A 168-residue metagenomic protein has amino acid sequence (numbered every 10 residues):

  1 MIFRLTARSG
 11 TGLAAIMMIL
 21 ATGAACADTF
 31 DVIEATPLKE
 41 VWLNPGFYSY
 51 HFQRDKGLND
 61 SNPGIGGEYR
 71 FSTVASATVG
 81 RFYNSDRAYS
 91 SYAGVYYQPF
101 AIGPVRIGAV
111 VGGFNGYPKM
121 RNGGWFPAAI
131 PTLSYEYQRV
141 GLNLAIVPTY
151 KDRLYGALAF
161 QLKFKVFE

Functional and structural regions predicted by a protein language model:
M1-P37: Cleavable N-terminal export/targeting peptides
C26-T73, T78-R81: Short glycine/proline- and aromatic-enriched beta-strand/turn motifs that initiate or cap beta-hairpins
V41, S61-I65, A75, Y89-A93 (+3 more regions): Hydrophobic, lipid-facing positions within transmembrane beta-strands of outer-membrane proteins
V41, T73-A77, G103-V105, L133-L144 (+1 more regions): Repeated loop/turn-to-beta-strand initiation elements of outer-membrane beta-barrel proteins
P45, I65-Y69, V79, A93-Q98 (+4 more regions): Residues on the lipid-exposed face of transmembrane beta-strands in outer-membrane beta-barrel proteins
F47-Y50, Y155-E168: Outer-membrane beta-barrel "beta-signal"
F52-S61, R81-Y92, A101, N115-F126 (+1 more regions): Solvent-exposed loop/turn segments connecting transmembrane beta-strands in outer-membrane beta-barrel proteins
R106-G116, G123-F126, I130-V147: Outer membrane beta-barrel
